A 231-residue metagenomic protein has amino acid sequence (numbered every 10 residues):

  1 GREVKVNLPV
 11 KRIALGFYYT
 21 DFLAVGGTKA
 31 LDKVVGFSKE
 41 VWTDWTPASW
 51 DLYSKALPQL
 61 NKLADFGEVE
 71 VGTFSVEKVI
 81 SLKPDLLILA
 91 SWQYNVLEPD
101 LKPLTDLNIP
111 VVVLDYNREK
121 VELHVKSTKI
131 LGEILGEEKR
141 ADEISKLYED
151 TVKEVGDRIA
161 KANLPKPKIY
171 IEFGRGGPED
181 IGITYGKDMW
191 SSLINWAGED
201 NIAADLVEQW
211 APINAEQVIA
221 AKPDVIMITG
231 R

Functional and structural regions predicted by a protein language model:
G1-K11: N-terminal hydrophobic or amphipathic helices and topogenic motifs
K11, D21-F22, D32, E77-S81 (+9 more regions): Solvent-exposed, polar/charged alpha-helical surfaces in well-ordered, non-transmembrane soluble domains, broadly
A14-G16, V35-S38, L86-A90, V111-D115 (+4 more regions): Structural recognition of the beta-strand scaffold that forms the well-ordered cores of secreted hydrolase catalytic
G16, D21-S81, L86, A90-Q93: A short, structured surface patch at a secondary-structure boundary
Y19-F22, E40-T43, L86-L87, W92-V96 (+5 more regions): Solvent-exposed loop/turn segments at secondary-structure junctions within structured extracellular/periplasmic domains
V69-F74, Y94-E98, R118-V125, E138-D142 (+4 more regions): Soluble non-cytosolic domains of exported or imported proteins
P99-E179, D200-A203: Extracytoplasmic substrate-binding proteins
G182-Q209: Alpha-helical, coiled-coil/dimerization segments enriched in small aliphatic residues
